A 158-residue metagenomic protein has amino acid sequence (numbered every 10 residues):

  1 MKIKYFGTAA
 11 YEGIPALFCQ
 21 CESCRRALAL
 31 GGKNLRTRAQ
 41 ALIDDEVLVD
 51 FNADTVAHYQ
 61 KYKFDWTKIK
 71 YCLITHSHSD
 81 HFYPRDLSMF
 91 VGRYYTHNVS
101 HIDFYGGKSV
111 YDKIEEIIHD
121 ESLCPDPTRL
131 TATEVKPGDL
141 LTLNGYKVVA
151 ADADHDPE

Functional and structural regions predicted by a protein language model:
M1-E158: Binuclear metal-dependent hydrolase catalytic cores
